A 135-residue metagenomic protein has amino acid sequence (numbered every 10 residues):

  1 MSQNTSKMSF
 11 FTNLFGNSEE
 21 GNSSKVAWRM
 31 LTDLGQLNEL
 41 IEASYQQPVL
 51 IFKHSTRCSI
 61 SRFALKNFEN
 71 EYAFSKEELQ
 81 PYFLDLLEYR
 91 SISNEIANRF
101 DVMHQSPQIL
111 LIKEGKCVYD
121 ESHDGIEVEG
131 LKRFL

Functional and structural regions predicted by a protein language model:
S2-E39, R99-V102: Non-globular targeting/processing and membrane-anchoring segments
K25, Q47, E78-Q80: A generic structural signal for alpha->beta connector loops
S44-C58: Short active-site neighborhood of thiol/selenol oxidoreductases, capturing the structured segment around
K53, E78-S93: Thiol-based oxidoreductase modules, predominantly thioredoxin-like and allied folds used for disulfide exchange
I60-F74: Typically the conserved alpha-helix immediately C-terminal to a functionally engaged Cys/Sec in thioredoxin-like
S93-S106: Structural alpha/beta surface segment adjacent to cysteine/selenocysteine redox centers across thiol/disulfide enzymes
Q105, L110-L135: Non-catalytic, surface beta->alpha helical segment in thiol-disulfide oxidoreductase systems
